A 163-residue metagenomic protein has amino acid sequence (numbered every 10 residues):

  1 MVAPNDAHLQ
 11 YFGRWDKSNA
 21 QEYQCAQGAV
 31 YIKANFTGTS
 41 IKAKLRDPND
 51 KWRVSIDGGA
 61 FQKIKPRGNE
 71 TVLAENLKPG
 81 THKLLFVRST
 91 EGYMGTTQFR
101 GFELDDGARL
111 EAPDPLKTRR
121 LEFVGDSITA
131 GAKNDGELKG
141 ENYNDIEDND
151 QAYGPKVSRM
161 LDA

Functional and structural regions predicted by a protein language model:
M1-V124, I128-N149: N-terminal secretory targeting modules
E141, I146, K156, L161-D162: Phosphate-binding active sites in nucleotide-utilizing proteins
